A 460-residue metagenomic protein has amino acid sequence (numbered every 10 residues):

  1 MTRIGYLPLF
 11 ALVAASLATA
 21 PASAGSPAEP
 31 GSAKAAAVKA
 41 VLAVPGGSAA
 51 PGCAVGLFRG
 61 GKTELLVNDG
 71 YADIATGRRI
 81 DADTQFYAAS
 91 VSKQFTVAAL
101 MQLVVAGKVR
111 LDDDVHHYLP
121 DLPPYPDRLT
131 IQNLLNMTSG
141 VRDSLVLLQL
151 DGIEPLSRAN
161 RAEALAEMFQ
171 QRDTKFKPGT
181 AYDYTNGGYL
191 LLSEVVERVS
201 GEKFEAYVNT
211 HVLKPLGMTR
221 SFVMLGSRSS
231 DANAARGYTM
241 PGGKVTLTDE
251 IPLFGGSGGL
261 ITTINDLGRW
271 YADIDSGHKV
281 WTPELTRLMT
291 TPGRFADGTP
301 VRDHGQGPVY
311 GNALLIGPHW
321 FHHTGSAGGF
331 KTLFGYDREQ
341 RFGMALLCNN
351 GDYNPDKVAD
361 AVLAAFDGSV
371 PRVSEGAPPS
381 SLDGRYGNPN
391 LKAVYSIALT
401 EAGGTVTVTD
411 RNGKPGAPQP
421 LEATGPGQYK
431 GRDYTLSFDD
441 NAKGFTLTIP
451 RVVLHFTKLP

Functional and structural regions predicted by a protein language model:
M1-L9: Bacterial N-terminal signal peptides that target proteins for export
P8-A18: Bacterial N-terminal signal peptides
A20-A24: Sec/Tat signal peptide C-region and signal peptidase I cleavage site
G25-N68, S200-E202, N209-T210, K214 (+1 more regions): Catalytic loop of the DD-peptidase/beta-lactamase superfamily, centered on the K-T-G motif and neighboring
A28-S32, P51, R59-K62, D69-N186 (+3 more regions): Active-site-proximal loop and beta-strand segments within enzyme catalytic domains
T96-V97, G188-S193, N265-R269: Well-ordered alpha-helical segments within folded domains of soluble proteins
M101-A106, S193-R198, R269-S276: Short glycine/serine- and small hydrophobic-enriched flexible loop segments
